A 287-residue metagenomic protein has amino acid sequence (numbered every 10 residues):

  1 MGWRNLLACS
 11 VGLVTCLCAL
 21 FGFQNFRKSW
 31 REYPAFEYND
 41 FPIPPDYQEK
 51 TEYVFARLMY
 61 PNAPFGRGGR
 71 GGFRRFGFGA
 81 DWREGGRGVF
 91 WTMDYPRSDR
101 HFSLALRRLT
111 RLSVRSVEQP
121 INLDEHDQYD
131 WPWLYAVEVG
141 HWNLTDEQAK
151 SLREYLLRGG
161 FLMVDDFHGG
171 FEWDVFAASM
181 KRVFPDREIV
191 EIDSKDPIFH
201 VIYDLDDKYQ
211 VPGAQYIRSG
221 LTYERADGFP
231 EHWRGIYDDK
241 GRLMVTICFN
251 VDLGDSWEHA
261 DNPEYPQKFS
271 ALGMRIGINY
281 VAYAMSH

Functional and structural regions predicted by a protein language model:
M1-W3: N-terminal secretory signal peptides that target proteins for export/translocation
A8-C18: Bacterial N-terminal signal peptides
F21-W133, V137-G140, M244, D252-H287: Aromatic-Pro/Gly-enriched surface loop or interdomain linker that acts as a lid/target-recognition segment
W30-N39, R67-R75, F171-G254, E258-H259 (+2 more regions): An acidic, glycine-rich "communication" segment
F55, Q128-W173: Short alpha-beta junction capping motif
D99-S103, A149, R153, W173-A177 (+1 more regions): Extracytoplasmic/secreted envelope proteins and their assembly/folding machinery, especially bacterial periplasmic
T110, G160, V183-R187, A284: A generic secondary-structure signal for well-formed alpha-helical elements
L112-N122, V164-G169, R187-K195: Surface-exposed patches in mature extracellular/periplasmic domains of secreted proteins
